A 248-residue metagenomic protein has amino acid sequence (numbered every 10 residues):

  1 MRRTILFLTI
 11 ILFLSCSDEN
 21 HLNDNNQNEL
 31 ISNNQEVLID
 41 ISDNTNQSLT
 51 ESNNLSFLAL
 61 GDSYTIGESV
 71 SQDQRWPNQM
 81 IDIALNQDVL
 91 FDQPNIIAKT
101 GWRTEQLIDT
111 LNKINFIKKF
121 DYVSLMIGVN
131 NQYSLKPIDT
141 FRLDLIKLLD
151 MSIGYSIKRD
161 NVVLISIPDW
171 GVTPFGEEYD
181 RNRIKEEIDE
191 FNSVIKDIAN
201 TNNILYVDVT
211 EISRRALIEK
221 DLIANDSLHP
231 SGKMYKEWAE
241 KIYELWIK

Functional and structural regions predicted by a protein language model:
R2-L8: Sec-dependent signal peptide recognition, specifically the positively charged N-region followed immediately by
L12-S15: C-terminal motif of bacterial Sec signal peptides marking the signal peptidase cleavage site
D18: Short, conserved catalytic or interaction motifs in soluble domains
N26-T100, N112-K118: Serine-esterase "nucleophile elbow" of acetyl-processing enzymes
Y64, G101-R103, D169, S213: Residue-level detector of flexible, active-site-proximal loop/helix-junction positions within diverse enzyme catalytic
S69, N95-R103, K136, Y179 (+1 more regions): Acidic/histidine-rich helix-loop elements that form or flank divalent-metal/phosphate-binding sites at the catalytic
D109-K248: Alpha-helical cap/lid subdomain in secreted, periplasmic, or secretory-pathway luminal O-acyl-processing enzymes
